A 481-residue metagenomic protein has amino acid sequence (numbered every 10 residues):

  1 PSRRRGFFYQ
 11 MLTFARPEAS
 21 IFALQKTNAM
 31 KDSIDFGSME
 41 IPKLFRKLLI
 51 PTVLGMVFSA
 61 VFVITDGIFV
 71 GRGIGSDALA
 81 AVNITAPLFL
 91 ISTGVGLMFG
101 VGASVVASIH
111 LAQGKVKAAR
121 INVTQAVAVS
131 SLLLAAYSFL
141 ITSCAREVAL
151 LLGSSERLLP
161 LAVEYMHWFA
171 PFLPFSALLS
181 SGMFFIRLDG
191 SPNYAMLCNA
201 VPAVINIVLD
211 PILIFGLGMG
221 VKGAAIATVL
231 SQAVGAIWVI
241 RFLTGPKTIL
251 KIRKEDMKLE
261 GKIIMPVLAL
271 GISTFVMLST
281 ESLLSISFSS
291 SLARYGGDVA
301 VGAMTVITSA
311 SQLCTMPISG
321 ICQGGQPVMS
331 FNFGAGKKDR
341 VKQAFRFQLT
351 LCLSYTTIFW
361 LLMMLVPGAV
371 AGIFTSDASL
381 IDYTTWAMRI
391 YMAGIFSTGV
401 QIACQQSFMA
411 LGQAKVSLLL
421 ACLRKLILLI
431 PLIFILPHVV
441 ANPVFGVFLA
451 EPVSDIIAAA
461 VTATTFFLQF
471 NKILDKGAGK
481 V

Functional and structural regions predicted by a protein language model:
P1-E18, T27, S181: Positively charged N-terminal leader segments that act as targeting/secretion signals
T13-T52, A107-P174, G216-G271, M329-G394 (+1 more regions): Short alpha-helical transmembrane segments in multi-pass integral membrane proteins
K47-D66, W168, P202, S231-G235 (+3 more regions): Transmembrane helical elements of multi-pass membrane transporters/channels
V61-L79, A149-E156, I212-M219, F275 (+5 more regions): Helix-terminus/linker motif at the lipid-water interface of multi-pass membrane proteins
I64-G67, F139, E147, S181-F185 (+9 more regions): Alpha-helical transmembrane segments of multipass membrane proteins
V70-L90, E156-L161, V221-K222, I263-L270 (+5 more regions): Interfacial/gating helices of multi-pass transporter permease domains
L79-F139, S176-A195, A303-L361, L365-P367 (+1 more regions): Small-residue-rich hydrophobic transmembrane alpha-helices
G100, F169-R187, A195-N206, A224-I237 (+4 more regions): Short runs within selected transmembrane alpha-helices of multi-pass transporters and secretion channels
